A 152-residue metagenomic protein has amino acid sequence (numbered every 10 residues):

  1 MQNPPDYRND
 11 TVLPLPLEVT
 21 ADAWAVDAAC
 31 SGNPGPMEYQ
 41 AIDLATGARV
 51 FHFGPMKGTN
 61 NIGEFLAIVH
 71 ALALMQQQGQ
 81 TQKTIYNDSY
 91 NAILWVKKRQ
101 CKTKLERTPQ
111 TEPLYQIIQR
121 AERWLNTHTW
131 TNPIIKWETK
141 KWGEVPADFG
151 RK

Functional and structural regions predicted by a protein language model:
M1-Q2, K152: Short intrinsically disordered terminal tails
Q2-I62, L74: RNase H-like nuclease fold core
C30-N33, A73-R151: RNase H catalytic domain
K57-N61, F65, R107, T111-L114: Flexible, glycine- and charge-enriched loops at secondary-structure boundaries
A67-V69: Alpha-helical metal-binding/catalytic segments enriched in His/Glu/Asp
